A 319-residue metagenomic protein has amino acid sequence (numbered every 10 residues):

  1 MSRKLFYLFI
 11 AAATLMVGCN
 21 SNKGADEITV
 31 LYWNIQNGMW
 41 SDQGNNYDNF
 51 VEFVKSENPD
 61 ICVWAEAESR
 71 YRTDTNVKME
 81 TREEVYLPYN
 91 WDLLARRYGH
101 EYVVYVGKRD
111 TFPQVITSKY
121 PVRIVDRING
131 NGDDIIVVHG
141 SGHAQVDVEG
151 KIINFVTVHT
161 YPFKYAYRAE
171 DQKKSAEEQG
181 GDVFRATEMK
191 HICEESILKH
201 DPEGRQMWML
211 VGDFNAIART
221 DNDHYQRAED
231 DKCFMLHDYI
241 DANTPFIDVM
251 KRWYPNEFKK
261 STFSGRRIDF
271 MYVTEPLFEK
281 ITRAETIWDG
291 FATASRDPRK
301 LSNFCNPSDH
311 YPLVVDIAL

Functional and structural regions predicted by a protein language model:
S2, F6-Y7, M16-R97, D110-T111 (+2 more regions): N-terminal, active-site-proximal structural segment of metallo-dependent hydrolase catalytic domains
T29-Y32, D60-A65, V104-Y105, V115-I116 (+7 more regions): Structural recognition of the beta-strand scaffold that forms the well-ordered cores of secreted hydrolase catalytic
N34-Q36, A67-E68, P121, H159-Y161 (+3 more regions): Catalytic metal-binding/acid-base residues of hydrolase active sites
G38-W40, S69-T73, R109-P113, F163-A166 (+4 more regions): Active-site environment of divalent metal-dependent phosphoester hydrolases
A65-F163: Structured beta-strand-rich core segments of catalytic domains in phosphoester-bond hydrolases
D147, N154, G180-N215: His/acidic metal-ligating clusters that form di-metal
Y165-V183: A solvent-exposed, charged loop/short amphipathic helix patch at secondary-structure junctions
L198-M209, N215-L319: Metal-dependent phosphoester-hydrolase catalytic domains
